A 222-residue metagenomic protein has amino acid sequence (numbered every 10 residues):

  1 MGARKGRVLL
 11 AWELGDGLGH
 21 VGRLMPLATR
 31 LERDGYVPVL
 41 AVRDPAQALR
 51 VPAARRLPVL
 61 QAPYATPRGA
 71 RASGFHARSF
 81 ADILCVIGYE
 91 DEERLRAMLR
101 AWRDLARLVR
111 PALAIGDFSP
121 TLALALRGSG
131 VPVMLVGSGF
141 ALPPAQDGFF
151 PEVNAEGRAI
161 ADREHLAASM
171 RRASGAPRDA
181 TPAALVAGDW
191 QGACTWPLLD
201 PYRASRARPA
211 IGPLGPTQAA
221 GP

Functional and structural regions predicted by a protein language model:
R7, A112-L113, W190: Structural motif
W12-M25: A short, glycine/small-residue-rich beta-strand->loop->alpha-helix junction that serves as a flexible
R33-E93: Conserved nucleotide-sugar phosphate-binding/catalytic loop shared by glycosyltransferases and other
V42-A48, D117-T121, C194-D200: Short, polar loop motifs at secondary-structure junctions
A62-R68, S138-P143, G215-P216: Short, acidic/turn-prone active-site loops that include or flank metal/cofactor- and phosphate-binding residues
F75-I115, S119-T121, R158-P182: Conserved nucleotide-sugar donor-binding subdomain of glycosyltransferases
P132-R208: Active-site-proximal region of nucleotide-activated glycan assembly enzymes, centered on histidine/acidic-rich loops
P201-P222: Acidic anion/phosphate-binding donor-loop and adjacent secondary structure in glycosyltransferase catalytic cores
